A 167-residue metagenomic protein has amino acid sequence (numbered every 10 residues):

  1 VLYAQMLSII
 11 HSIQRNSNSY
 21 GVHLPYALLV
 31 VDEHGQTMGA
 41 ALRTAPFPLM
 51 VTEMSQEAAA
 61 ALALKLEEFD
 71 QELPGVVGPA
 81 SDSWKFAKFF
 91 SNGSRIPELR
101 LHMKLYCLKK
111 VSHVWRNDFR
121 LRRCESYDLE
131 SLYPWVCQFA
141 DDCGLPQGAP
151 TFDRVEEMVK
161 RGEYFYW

Functional and structural regions predicted by a protein language model:
V1-I9, V111-P146: Short amphipathic alpha-helix that is part of the acyltransferase structural core
A4-R15, V22, A149: Short Pro/Gly-enriched beta-strand edge/turn motifs at strand-loop
L7, Q56-A59, A149-F152: Structural motif corresponding to alpha-helix initiation and N-cap regions
Q14, N18-R43, D153-E156, K160-W167: Conserved beta-hairpin
E33-M38, R43-F119: Acyl-donor-binding surface of acyltransferase catalytic domains
L64, E68, K88, S126 (+4 more regions): Replace "anionic and nucleotidyl ligands
L73, G93-S94, F119-R123, D142-Q147 (+1 more regions): Short helix-to-loop capping/linker segments positioned immediately adjacent to catalytic or ligand/cofactor-binding
